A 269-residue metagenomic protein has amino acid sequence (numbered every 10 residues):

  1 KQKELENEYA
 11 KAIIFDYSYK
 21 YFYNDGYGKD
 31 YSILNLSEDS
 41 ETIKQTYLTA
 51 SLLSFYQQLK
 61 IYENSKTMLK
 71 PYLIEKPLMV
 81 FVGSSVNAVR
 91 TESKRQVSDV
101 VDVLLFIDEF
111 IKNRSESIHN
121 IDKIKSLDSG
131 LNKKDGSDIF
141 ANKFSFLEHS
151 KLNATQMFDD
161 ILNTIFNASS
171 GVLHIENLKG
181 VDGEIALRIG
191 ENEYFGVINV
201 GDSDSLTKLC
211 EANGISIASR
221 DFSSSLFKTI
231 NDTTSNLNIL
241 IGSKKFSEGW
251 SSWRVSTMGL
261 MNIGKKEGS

Functional and structural regions predicted by a protein language model:
K1-K70, P77-M79, S243-S269: Signature of the SF2 helicase/ATPase Hel1-core->accessory helical subdomain module
N64-L240: Conserved C-terminal RecA-like helicase domain
